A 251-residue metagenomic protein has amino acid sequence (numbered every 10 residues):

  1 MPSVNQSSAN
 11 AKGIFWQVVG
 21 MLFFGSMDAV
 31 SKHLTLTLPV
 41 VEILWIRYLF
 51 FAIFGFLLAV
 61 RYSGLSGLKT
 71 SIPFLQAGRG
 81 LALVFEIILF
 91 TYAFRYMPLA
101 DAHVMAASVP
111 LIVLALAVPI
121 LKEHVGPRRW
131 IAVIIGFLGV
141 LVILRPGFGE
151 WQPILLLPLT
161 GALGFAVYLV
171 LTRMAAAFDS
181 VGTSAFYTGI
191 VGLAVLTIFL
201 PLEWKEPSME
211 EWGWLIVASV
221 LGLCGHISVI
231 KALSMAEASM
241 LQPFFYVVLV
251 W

Functional and structural regions predicted by a protein language model:
K12, T37-F85, G164-V167, Y187-L202: Transmembrane alpha-helices of multi-pass small-molecule transport proteins
K12-G20, A59-V60, L65-L89, P153-G161 (+1 more regions): Loop-to-transmembrane-helix transition segments
M21-A29, F56, G80-I88, P110-A115 (+6 more regions): Hydrophobic/small/kink-forming positions within alpha-helical transmembrane segments of polytopic membrane proteins
K32, V40, G55, F148-E206 (+1 more regions): Transmembrane alpha-helical segments that form core, pore/gating elements of small-molecule transporters/exporters
L34, I43, A93, L99 (+7 more regions): Hydrophobic/aromatic residues within transmembrane alpha-helices of multi-pass small-molecule transporters
Y92, P110-I131, E203, L249-W251: C-terminal transmembrane-helix exit sites in multi-pass transporters
H103-S108, A175-V191, I227-W251: Helix-helix packing/entry segments at the starts of transmembrane helices
R128-L144: Hydrophobic transmembrane alpha-helices of multi-pass small-molecule transport proteins
